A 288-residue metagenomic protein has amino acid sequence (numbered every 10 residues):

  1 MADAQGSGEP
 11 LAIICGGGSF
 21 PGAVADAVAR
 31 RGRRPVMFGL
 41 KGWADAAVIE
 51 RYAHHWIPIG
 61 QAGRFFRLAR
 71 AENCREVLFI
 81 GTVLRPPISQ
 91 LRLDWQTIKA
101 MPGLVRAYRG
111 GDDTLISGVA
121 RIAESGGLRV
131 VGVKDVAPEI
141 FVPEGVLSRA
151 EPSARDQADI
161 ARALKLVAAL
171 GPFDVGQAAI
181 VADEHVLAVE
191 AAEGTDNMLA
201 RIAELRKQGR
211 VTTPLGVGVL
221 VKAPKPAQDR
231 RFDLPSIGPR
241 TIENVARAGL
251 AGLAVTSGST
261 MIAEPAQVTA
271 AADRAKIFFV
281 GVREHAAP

Functional and structural regions predicted by a protein language model:
A2-L40: N-terminal basic/disordered segments at the start of proteins
A2-S7, V28-A29, A46-V48, R70-E72 (+9 more regions): Solvent-exposed alpha-helices and their adjacent loops that cap or buttress functional pockets in soluble metabolic
I13-C15, V36-G39, V77-I80, V130-D135 (+4 more regions): General beta-strand structural signal in soluble alpha/beta enzymes
I14, P21, R121-V131, D135-L147 (+2 more regions): Catalytic domains of riboflavin
G17, T82-R85, H185, K225-P226: Short glycine-rich anion-binding loops that position phosphate/pyrophosphate groups of nucleotides and phosphorylated
V28, D113, R129, V133-I242: Conserved mixed alpha/beta catalytic, RNA-binding, or beta-rich assembly cores of soluble enzyme, regulatory
K41-C74, R92-A100, L104, G111 (+1 more regions): Feature captures the catalytic cores and cofactor-binding loops of soluble hydro-lyases/lyases that act on carboxylate
A62-A137: N-terminal glycine-rich phosphate/adenylate-binding segment common to multiple enzyme folds
